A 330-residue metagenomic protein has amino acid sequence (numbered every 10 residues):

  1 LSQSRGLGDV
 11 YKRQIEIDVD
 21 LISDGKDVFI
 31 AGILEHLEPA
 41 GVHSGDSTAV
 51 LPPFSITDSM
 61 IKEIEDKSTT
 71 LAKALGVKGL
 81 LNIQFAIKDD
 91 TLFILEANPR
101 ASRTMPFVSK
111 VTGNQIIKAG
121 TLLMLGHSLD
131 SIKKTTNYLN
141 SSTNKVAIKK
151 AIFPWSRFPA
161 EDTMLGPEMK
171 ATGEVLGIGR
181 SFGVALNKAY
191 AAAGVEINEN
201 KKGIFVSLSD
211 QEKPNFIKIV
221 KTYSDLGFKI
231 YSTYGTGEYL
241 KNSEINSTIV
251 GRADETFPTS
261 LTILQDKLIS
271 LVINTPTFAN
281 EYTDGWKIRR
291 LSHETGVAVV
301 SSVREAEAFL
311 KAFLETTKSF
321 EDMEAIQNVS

Functional and structural regions predicted by a protein language model:
L1-Y11: Single conserved hydrophobic/aromatic residue that forms the stacking wall/gate of nucleotide- or nucleobase-binding
D9, I17-S23, A31, G76-M105 (+1 more regions): Conserved metal-phosphate-binding beta-hairpin within the catalytic cores of diverse ATP-dependent phosphoryl-transfer
S23-S68, A101-M124, M164-P167, A171-G177: ATP-dependent carboxylate/phosphate-activation module, predominantly the ATP-grasp catalytic core and closely related
K88, A119-N198, I204-V206: Peripheral (often C-terminal) accessory segments that flank ATP-dependent C-N-forming ligase machineries
V195-N198, K202-G203, L208-F228: Glycine- and Gly-Pro-enriched alpha-helical subdomains that act as flexible, kink-prone "lid/hinge" or packing modules
F228-Y239: Short internal beta-strands
G251-R252, S260-S330: Peripheral docking tails and interdomain loops at the edges of cofactor- or intermediate-handling domains
